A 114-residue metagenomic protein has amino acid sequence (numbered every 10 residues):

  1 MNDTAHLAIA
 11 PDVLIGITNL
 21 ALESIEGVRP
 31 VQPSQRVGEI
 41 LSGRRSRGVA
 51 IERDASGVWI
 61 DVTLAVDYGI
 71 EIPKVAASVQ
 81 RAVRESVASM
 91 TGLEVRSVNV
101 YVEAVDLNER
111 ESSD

Functional and structural regions predicted by a protein language model:
M1-I72, A77, S89, L93-D114: Contiguous, often N-terminal, cationic amphipathic patches that form binding interfaces
